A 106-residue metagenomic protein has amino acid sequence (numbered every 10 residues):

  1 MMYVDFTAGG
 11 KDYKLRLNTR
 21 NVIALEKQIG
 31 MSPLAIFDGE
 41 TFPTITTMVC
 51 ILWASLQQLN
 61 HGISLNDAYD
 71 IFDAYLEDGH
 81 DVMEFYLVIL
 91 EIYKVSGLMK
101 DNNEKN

Functional and structural regions predicted by a protein language model:
M1-D12, I23, K27, M31-P43 (+1 more regions): Charged interaction scaffolds used for protein-protein
L17-V22: A short, sequence-level motif marking secondary-structure junctions
L56-Q57: Hydrophobic residues within well-ordered, non-membrane alpha-helices that form the packing/core of soluble catalytic
